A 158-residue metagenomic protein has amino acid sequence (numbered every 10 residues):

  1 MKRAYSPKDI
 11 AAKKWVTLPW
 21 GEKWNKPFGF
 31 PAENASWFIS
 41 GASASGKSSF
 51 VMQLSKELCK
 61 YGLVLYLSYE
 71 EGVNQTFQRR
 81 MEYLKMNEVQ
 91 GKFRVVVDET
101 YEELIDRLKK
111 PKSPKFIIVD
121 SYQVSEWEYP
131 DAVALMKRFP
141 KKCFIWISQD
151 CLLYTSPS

Functional and structural regions predicted by a protein language model:
M1-A11: Charged, amphipathic alpha-helical linker segments immediately N-terminal to NTP-binding catalytic cores
T17-P31: Pre-Walker A adenine-sensing motif
A32-W37: Pre-Walker A (Motif I) flank of P-loop NTPase domains
F38-D98: Conserved P-loop
S113-E126: Conserved P-loop NTPase "ATPase switch" module shared by AAA+ and STAND
W127-F139: Conserved Walker B catalytic segment
K142-D150: Structural recognition of the conserved hydrophobic beta-strand(s) that form the central parallel beta-sheet of P-loop
Y154-S158: Conserved small/polar residues in nucleotide/adenosyl-binding loops
